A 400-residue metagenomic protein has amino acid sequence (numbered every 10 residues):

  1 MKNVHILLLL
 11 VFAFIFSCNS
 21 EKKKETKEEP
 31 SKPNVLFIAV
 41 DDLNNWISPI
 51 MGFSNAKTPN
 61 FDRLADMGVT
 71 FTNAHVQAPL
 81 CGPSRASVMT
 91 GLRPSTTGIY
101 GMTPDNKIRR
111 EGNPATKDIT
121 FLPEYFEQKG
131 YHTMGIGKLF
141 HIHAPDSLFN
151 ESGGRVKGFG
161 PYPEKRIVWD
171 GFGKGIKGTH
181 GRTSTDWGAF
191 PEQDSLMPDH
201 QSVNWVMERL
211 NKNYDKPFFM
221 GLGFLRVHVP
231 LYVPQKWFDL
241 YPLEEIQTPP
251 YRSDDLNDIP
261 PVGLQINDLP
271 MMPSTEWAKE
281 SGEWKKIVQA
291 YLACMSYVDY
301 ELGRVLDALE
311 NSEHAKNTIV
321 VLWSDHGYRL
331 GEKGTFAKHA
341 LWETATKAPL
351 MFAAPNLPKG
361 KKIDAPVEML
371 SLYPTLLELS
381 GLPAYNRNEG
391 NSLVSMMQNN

Functional and structural regions predicted by a protein language model:
K2, C18-N400: Formylglycine-dependent sulfatase
L7-I15: Bacterial N-terminal signal peptides
